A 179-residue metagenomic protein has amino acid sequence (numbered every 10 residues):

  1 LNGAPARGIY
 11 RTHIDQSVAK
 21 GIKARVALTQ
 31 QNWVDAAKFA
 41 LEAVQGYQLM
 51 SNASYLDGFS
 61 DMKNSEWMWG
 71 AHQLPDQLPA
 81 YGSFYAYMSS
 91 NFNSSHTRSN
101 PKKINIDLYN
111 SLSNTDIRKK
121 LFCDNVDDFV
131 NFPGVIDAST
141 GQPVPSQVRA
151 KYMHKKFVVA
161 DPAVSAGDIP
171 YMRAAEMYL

Functional and structural regions predicted by a protein language model:
L1-A175: Structured, solvent-exposed acidic/aromatic patches
